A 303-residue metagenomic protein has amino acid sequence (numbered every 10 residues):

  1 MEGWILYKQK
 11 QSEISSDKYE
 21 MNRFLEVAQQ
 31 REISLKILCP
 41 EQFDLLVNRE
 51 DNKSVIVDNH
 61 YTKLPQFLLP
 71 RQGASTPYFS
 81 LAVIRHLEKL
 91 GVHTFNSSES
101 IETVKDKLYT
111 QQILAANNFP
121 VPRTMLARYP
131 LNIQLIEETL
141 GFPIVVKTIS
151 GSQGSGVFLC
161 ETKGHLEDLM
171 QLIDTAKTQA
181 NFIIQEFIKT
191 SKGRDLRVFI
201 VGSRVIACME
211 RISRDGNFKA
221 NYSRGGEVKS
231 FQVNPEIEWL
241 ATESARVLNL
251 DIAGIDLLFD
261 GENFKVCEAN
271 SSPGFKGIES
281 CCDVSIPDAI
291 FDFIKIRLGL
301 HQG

Functional and structural regions predicted by a protein language model:
M1-F95: ATP-binding N-terminal substructure of ATP-dependent carboxylate-amine bond-forming enzymes
E2-L25, Y61-K63, L87-G91, F95 (+4 more regions): Active-site nucleotide/adenylate-binding loops and adjacent lid/helix of ATP-dependent enzymes
G73-S75, S150-G151, S272: Short glycine-rich anion-binding loops that position phosphate/pyrophosphate groups of nucleotides and phosphorylated
I144, I206-A207, A253, K265-C267: Protein kinase-like catalytic core scaffold
L159-L248: Phosphate-binding site of ATP-dependent enzymes
V198-I200, N263-G277: A short beta-strand motif that forms the metal-chelation/ATP-contact edge of phosphoryl-transfer active sites
D215-S223, F275-V284: A short, polar/charged loop-to-alpha-helix boundary motif
N217-V266, D288-G303: A long amphipathic alpha-helix within ATP-dependent nucleotide-binding catalytic cores
